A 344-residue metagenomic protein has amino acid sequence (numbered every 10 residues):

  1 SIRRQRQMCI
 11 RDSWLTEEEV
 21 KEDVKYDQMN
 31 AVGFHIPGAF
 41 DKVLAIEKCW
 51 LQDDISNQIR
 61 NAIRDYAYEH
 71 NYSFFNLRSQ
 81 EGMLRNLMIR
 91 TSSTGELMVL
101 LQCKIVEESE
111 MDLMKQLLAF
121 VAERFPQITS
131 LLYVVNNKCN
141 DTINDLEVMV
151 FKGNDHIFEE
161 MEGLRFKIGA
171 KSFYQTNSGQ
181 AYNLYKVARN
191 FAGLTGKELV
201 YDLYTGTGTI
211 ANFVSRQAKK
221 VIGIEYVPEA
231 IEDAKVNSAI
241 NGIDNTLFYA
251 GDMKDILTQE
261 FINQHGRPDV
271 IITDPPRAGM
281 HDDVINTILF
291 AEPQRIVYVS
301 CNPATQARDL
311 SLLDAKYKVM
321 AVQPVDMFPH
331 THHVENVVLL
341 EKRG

Functional and structural regions predicted by a protein language model:
S1-R6, I10: Single conserved hydrophobic/aromatic residue that forms the stacking wall/gate of nucleotide- or nucleobase-binding
R11-S13, R90-S92, R343: Short beta-strand micro-motifs enriched in acidic
T16-E19, D41, R343-G344: Flexible, glycine-/basic-rich loop-and-beta segments that form/coincide with the SAM-dependent methyltransferase
V20-V32: Short aromatic-glycine-enriched beta-strand elements
P37-D41, S92-T94: Short connector loops/turns at beta-strand edges and beta->alpha or beta->beta junctions
D41-L77, E81-R85, I105-L132: Internal alpha/beta scaffold segment
I89, G95-K104, R165-G169: Short, aliphatic-rich beta-strand segments
E108-G344: Rossmann-like S-adenosyl-L-methionine
